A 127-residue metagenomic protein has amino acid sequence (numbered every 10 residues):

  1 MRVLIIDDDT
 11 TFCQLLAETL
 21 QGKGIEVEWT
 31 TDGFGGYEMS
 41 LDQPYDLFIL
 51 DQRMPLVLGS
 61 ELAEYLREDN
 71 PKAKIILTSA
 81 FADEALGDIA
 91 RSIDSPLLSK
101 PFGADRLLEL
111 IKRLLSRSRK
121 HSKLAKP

Functional and structural regions predicted by a protein language model:
I6-D7, T30, F48: Conserved sequence signature across two-component system core domains
Q14-G22: Charged docking surfaces used in two-component/phosphorelay signaling
G24-T31, M39: Short hydrophobic/Thr-rich beta-strand motif most characteristic of the beta2 strand and flanking loop of CheY-like
T31-G35, L58-L62: Acidic catalytic/metal-coordinating carboxylates
D51: Active-site residues of response regulator receiver
M54: Receiver (REC) domain active-site loop signature in two-component systems and cognate sites in sensor histidine kinases
F102-K112, R119: C-terminal output helix
